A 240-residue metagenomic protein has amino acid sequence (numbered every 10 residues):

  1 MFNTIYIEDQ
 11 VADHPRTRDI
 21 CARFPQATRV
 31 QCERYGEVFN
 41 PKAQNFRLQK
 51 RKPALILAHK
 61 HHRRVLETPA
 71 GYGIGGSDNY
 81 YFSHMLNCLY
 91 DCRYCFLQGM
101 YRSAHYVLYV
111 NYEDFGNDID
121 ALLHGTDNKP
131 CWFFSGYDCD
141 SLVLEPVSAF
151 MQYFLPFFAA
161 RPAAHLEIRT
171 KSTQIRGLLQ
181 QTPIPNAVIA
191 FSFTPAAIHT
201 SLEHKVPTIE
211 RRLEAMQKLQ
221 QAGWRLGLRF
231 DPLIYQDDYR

Functional and structural regions predicted by a protein language model:
M1-D78: Flexible, acidic/Gly-rich N-terminal and inter-domain linker regions that tether and position cofactor-handling modules
M1-Y6, A27-T28, P130-S135, L166 (+1 more regions): Hydrophobic beta-strand segments of well-ordered beta-sheets in folded domains
D9-V11, H84-L86, Y137-C139, T170-S172 (+2 more regions): Short, flexible loop/turn elements at secondary-structure junctions
R16-R18, L144-V147, G177-Q181, S201-E203 (+1 more regions): A short acidic (Asp/Glu
I56-D78, R93-S192, K218: Conserved Radical SAM active-site core
F82-C92: Cysteine-centered iron-sulfur cluster-binding motifs in ferredoxin-type domains/subunits of redox enzymes
F150-F154, R211-A215, R240: A general structural detector for well-ordered alpha-helical segments in enzyme core domains, enriched
I198, K205, Q220-Y239: Conserved strand-turn element in the central/C-terminal portion of the radical SAM core barrel that lines
